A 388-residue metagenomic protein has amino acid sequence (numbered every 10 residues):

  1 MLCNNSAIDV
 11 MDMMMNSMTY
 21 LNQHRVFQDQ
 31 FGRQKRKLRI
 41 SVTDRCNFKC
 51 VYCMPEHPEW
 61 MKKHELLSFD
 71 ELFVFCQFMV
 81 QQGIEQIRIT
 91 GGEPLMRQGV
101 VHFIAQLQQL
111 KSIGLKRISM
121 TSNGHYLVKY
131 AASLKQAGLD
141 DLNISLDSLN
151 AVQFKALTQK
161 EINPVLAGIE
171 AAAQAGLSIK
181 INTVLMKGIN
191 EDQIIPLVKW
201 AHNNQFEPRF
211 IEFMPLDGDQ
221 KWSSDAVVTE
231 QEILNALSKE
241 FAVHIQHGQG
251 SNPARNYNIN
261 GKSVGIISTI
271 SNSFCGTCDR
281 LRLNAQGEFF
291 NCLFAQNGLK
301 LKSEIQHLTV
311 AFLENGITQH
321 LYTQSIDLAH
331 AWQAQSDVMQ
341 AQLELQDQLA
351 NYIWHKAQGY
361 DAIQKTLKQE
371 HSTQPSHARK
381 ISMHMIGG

Functional and structural regions predicted by a protein language model:
L2-C3, V10-K37, K199, N203 (+1 more regions): Auxiliary Fe-S-binding modules of radical SAM enzymes
C3, M15-G91, L95-L115: Conserved alpha-helical substructure of the radical SAM core
S41, K49, G138-N143, H320-L321: Short coil-to-beta-strand
N47, D147-S148, A295: Short connector loops/turns at beta-strand edges and beta->alpha or beta->beta junctions
F48, A151-V152, S273, L299: Glycine-centered loop/turn positions within well-structured domains that cap or flank conserved ligand/cofactor-binding
K49, C53, R97, V152 (+3 more regions): Residues that scaffold the ATP/ADP-binding catalytic core of kinase and kinase-like folds
P58-K62, N150-A156, D217-K221, K300-L301: A short acidic, helix-capping loop that chelates divalent metal ions and anchors anionic groups
L66-I89, E93, R97-I211: Radical SAM/AdoMet-radical enzyme domain recognition
